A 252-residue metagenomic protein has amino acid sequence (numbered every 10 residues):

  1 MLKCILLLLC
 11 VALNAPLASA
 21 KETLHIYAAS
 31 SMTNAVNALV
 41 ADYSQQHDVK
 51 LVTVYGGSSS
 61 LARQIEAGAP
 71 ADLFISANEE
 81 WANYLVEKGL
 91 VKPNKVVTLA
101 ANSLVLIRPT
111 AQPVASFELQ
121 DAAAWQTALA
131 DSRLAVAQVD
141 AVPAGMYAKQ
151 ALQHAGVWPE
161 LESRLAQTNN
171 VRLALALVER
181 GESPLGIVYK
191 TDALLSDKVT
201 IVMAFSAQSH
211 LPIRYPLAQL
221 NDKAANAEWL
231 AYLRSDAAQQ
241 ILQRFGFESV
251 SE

Functional and structural regions predicted by a protein language model:
M1-L8: Sec-dependent signal peptide recognition, specifically the positively charged N-region followed immediately by
A20-Q46, V52-Y55, S59, R63-A69 (+3 more regions): Exported/periplasmic ABC-transporter solute-binding proteins
I75: Short active-site segment of divalent metal-dependent hydrolases/proteases that encodes the spacing between
